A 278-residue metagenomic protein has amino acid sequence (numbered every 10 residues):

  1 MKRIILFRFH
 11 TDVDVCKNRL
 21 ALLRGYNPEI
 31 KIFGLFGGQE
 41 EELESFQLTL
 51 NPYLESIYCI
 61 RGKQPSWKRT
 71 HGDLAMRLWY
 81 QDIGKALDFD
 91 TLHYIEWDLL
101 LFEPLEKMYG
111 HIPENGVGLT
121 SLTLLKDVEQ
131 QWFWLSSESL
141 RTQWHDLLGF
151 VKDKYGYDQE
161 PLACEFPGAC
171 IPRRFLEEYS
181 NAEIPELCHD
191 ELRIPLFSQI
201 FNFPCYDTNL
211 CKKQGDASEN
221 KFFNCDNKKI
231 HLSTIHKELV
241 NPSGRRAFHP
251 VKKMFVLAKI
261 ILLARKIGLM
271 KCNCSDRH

Functional and structural regions predicted by a protein language model:
K2-R3, G25-G34: Short loop->beta transition adjacent to catalytic acidic/histidine clusters or analogous donor-positioning motifs
I4-D12: A conserved hydrophobic helix/loop-capping motif in glycosyltransferases and polysaccharide synthases
T11-V15, E41, D98-F102: Short acidic, S/G/P-rich loop/turn micro-motifs used as interaction or catalytic elements
D12-G25: Short, well-formed alpha-helical segments that are part of the catalytic scaffolds of diverse glycosyltransferases
F36-D90: Active-site-proximal specificity loops/subdomain of glycosyltransferases
F89-L100: Short beta-strand-to-loop acidic/aromatic patch adjacent to the donor-nucleotide binding site
L100-L187, E191: Conserved catalytic core of nucleotide-sugar-dependent glycosyltransferases
Y179-H278: C-terminal catalytic/acceptor-binding lobe
